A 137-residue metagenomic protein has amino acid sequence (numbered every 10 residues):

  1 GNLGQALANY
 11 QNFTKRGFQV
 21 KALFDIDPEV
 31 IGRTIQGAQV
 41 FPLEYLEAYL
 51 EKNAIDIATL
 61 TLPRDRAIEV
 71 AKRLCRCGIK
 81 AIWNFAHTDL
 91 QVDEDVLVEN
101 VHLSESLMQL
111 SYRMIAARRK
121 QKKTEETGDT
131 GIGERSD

Functional and structural regions predicted by a protein language model:
L3: Hydrophobic/small residue at the entry helix of a nucleotide-binding pocket
Y10, T14-Q36: NAD(P)-binding Rossmann-fold cofactor-contacting core
F13-T14, F18, E51, E126 (+1 more regions): Aromatic-residue detector
A38-K123: Phosphate-bearing ligand-interacting subdomains that bind or position ATP/ADP/UDP/GDP/NAD(P) or nucleotide-linked
T124-T130: Ala/Thr-enriched low-complexity intrinsically disordered regions
I132-R135: Intrinsic disorder/low-complexity segments
